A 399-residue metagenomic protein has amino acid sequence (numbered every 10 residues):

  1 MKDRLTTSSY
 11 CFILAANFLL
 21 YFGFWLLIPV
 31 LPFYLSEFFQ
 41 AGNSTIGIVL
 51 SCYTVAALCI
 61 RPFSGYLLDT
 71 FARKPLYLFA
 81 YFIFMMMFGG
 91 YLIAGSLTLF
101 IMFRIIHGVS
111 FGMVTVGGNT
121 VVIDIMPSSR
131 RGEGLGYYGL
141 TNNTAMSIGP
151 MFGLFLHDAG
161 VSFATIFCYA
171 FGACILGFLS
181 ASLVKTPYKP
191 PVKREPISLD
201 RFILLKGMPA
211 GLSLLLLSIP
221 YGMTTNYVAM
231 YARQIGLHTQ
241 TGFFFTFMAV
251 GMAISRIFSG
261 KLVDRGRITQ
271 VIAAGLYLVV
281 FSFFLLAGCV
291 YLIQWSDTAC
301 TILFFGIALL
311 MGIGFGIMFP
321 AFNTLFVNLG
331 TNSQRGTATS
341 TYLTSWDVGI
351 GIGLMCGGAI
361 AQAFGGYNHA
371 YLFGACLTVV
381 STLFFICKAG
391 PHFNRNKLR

Functional and structural regions predicted by a protein language model:
S9-G47, Y221-Y231, I235-L237: Helix-loop boundary and gating motifs at the non-cytosolic
T54-P62, M146-S147, A249-A253, I257 (+1 more regions): Residue-level signature of mid-helix packing/kink "hotspots" within the transmembrane helices of 12-pass Major
C59-G95: Conserved MFS/SLC helix-loop-helix module at the cytosolic interface between two early adjacent transmembrane helices
I60-A72, R256-R267, Q362: Helix-to-loop junctions at the C-terminal end of transmembrane segments in multipass secondary transporters
P75-G89, Q270-L285: Structural signature of the two symmetry-related core transmembrane helices
T98-I106, I302-L310: Paired small-residue
F103-T141: Cytoplasmic helix-loop-helix junction between adjacent transmembrane helices in 12-TM secondary transporters
F171-P190, F384-K388: C-terminal membrane-cytosol helix-exit motif in multi-pass small-molecule transporters
